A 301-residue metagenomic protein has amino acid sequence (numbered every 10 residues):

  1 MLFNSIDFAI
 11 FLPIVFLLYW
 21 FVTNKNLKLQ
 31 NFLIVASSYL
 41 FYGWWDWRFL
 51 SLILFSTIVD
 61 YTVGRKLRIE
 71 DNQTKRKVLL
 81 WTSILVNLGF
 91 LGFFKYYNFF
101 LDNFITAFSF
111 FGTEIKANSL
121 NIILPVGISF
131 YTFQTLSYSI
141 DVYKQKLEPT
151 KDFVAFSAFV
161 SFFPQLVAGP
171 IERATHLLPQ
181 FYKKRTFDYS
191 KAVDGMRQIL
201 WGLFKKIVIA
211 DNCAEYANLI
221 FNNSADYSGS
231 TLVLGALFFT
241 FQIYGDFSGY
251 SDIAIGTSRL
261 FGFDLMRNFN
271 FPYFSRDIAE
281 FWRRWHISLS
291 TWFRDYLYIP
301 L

Functional and structural regions predicted by a protein language model:
M1-L301: Membrane-embedded transmembrane alpha-helical bundles that form the catalytic cores of multi-pass lipid-modifying
